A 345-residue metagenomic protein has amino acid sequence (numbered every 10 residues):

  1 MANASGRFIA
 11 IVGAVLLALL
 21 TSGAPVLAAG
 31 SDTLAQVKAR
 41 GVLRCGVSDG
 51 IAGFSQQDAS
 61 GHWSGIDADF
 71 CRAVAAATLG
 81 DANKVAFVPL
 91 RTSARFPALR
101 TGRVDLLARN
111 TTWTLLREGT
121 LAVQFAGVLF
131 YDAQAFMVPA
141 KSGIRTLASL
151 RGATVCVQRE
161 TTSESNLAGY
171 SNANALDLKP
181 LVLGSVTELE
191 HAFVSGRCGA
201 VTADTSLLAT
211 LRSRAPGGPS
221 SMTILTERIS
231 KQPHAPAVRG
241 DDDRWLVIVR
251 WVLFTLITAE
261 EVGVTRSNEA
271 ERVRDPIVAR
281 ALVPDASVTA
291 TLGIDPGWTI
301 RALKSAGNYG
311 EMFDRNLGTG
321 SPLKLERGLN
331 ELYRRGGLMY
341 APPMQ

Functional and structural regions predicted by a protein language model:
M1-V12: Bacterial N-terminal signal peptides that target proteins for export
A10-S22: Bacterial N-terminal signal peptides
A28-R109, L292-I294, Y309, L332 (+1 more regions): Extracytoplasmic small-molecule ligand-binding "clamshell" domains of the periplasmic binding protein/Venus flytrap
K38-V42, A75-N83, R100-V104, K141 (+6 more regions): Sec-exported extracytoplasmic/periplasmic mature domains
V42-G53, W63-T78, T112, D132-E188: Bilobed "Venus flytrap"/periplasmic-binding protein-like clamshell domains and structurally analogous long
D69-R72, A76-T78, A140-I144, A148 (+4 more regions): Extended ligand-binding regions for polar small-molecule ligands
R72, A76, G80, K84-S149 (+3 more regions): Acidic, polar ligand-binding/catalytic clefts
D285-Q345: C-terminal functional modules
